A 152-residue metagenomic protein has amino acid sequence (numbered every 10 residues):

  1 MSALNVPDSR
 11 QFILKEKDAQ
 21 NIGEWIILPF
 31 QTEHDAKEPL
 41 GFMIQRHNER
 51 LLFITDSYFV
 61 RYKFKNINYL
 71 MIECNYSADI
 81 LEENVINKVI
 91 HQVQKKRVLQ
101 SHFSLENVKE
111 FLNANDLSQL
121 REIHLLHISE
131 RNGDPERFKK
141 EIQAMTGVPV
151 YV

Functional and structural regions predicted by a protein language model:
M1, L51-F53, T146-V148: Long hydrophobic alpha-helices with heptad-repeat/coiled-coil character
M1-Q20: Active-site HxH/HxHxD metal-binding segment of metal-dependent hydrolases
N5, I27-P29, I54-T55, V93 (+1 more regions): Sparse, context-dependent recognition of short Cys/His-centered cofactor- or disulfide-binding micro-motifs
V6-D8, I22-E24, N48, L117-S118 (+1 more regions): Short, well-ordered coil/turn elements that cap or connect secondary structure elements
S9-Q11, N21, Q31-E33, Q92 (+1 more regions): Generic structural signal for short, flexible, solvent-exposed coil/loop and linker residues
Q11-F12, I27, P149-V150: Generic structural signal for residues in well-ordered beta-strands
L14-Y69: Core dinuclear metal-dependent hydrolase active-site scaffold
K65-V152: Cap/insert and terminal regions of metallo-dependent hydrolase folds
